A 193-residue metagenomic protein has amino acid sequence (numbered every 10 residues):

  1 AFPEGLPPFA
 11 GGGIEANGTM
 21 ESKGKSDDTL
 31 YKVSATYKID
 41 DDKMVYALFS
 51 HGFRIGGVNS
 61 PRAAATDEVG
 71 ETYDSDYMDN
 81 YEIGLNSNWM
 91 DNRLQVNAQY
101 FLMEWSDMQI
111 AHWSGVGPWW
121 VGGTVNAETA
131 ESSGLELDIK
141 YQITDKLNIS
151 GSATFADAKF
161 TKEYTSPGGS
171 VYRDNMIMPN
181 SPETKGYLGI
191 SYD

Functional and structural regions predicted by a protein language model:
A1, K32, M44-Y46, Q95-N97 (+2 more regions): Residue-level detector of the transmembrane beta-barrel scaffold of outer-membrane proteins
A1-K23, G57-T72, I110-N126, F160-M176: Solvent-exposed loop segments that connect transmembrane elements
F2, P8-A10, E15, E21 (+10 more regions): Generic detector of intrinsically disordered, low-complexity, polar/charged segments
M20-I55, P61-R62, P182-Y192: Extended amphipathic secondary-structure runs
T29-V33, V69, D79-I83, S133-L137 (+1 more regions): Hydrophobic, lipid-facing positions within transmembrane beta-strands of outer-membrane proteins
K38, K43-R54, T72-L135, Q142 (+2 more regions): Membrane-embedded beta-barrel scaffold of Gram-negative outer-membrane proteins
L102-E104, V125-D193: Gram-negative outer-membrane beta-barrel transporters
